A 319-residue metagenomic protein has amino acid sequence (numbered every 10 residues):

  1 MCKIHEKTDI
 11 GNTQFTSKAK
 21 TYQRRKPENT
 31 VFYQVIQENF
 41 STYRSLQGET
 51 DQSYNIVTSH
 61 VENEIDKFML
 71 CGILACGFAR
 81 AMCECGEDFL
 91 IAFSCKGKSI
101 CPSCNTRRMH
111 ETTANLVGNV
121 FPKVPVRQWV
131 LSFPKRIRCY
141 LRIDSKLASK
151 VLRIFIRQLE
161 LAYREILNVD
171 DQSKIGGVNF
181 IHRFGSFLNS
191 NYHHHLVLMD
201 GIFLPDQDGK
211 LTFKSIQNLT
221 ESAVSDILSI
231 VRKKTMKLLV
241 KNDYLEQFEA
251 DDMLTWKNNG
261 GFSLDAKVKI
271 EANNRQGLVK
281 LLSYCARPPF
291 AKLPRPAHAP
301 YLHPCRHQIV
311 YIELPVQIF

Functional and structural regions predicted by a protein language model:
M1-F319: Beta->alpha loop/short-helix hinge microenvironment recognizer with preference for catalytic Tyr/His contexts
